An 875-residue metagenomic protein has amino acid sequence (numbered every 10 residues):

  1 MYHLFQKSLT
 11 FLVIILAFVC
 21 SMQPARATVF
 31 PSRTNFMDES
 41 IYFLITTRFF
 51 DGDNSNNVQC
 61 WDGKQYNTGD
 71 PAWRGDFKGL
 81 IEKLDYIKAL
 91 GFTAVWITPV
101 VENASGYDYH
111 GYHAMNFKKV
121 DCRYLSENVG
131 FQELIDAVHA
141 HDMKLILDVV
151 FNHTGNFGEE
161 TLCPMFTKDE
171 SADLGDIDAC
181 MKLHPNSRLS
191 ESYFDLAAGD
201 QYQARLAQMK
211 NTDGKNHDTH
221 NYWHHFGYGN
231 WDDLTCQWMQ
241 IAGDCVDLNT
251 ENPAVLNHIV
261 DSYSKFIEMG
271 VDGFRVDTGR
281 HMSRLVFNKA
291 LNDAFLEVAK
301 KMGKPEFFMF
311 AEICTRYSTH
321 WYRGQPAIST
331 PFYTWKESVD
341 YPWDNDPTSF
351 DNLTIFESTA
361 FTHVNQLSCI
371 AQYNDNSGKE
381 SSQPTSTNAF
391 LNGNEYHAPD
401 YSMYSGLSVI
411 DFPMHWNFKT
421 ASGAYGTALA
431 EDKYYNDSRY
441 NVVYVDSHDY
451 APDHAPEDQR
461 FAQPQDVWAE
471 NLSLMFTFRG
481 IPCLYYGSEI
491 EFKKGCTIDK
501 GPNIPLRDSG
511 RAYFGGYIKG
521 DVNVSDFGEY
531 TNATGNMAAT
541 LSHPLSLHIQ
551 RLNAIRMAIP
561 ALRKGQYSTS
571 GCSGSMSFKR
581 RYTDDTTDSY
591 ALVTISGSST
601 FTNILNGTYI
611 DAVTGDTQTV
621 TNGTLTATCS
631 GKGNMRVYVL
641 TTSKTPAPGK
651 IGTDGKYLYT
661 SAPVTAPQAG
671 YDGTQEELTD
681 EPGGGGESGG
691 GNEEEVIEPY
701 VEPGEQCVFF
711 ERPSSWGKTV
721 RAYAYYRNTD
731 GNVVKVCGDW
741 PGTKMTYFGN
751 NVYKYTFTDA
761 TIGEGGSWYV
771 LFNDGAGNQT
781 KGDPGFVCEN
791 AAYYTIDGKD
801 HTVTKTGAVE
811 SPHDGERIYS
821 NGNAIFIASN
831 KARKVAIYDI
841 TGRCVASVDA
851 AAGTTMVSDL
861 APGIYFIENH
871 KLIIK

Functional and structural regions predicted by a protein language model:
T10-C20: Bacterial N-terminal signal peptides
A27, R33-E39, T47-T93, P99-M269 (+5 more regions): Substrate-binding/active-site clefts of carbohydrate-active enzymes
S40-I45, T93-P99, N116-K119, K144-D148 (+8 more regions): Structural recognition of the beta-strand scaffold that forms the well-ordered cores of secreted hydrolase catalytic
I135-A137, H153, D261-S264, D272-D437 (+10 more regions): Active-site-proximal helices and loops of the catalytic beta/alpha 8
L605-T608, N751, G766, G853 (+1 more regions): A glycine-anchored, Pro-Gly-centered beta-turn/N-cap motif
A662-Y700: Ser/Thr/Gly/Pro-rich low-complexity, disordered linker/stalk segments of secreted and cell-surface proteins
P713-G763, A776-P784: Aromatic-rich carbohydrate-binding modules that target alpha-glucans
A808-K875: C-terminal outer-membrane/trafficking sorting elements
